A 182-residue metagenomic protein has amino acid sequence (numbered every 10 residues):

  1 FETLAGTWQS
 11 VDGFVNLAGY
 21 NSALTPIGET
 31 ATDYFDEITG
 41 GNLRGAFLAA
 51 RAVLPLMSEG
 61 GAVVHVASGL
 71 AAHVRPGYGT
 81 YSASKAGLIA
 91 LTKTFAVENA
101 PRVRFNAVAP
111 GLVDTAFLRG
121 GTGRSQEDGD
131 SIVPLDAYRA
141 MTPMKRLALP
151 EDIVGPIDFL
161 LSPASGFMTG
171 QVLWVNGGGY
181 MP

Functional and structural regions predicted by a protein language model:
N21-L24, D158, T169-P182: Short C-terminal tail/terminal secondary-structure segment of NAD(P)H-dependent dehydrogenase/reductase domains
T25-I27, Y34-D36, Y138: Substrate-binding pocket helix/loop in short-chain dehydrogenase/reductase
T30, V74-S82, T94, G121: Active-site loop-to-helix junction immediately N-terminal to the catalytic Tyr of the SDR YXXXK motif in Rossmann-fold
A50, S84, T92: Active-site helix of classical SDR
P55-L56, A96-P101, G166: Alpha-helical segment proximal to the catalytic Tyr-Lys
S68: Residue(s) in the substrate-gating loop at a strand-loop-helix junction that position the organic substrate next
A107, G129-A164, M168, G177: C-terminal helical subdomain
